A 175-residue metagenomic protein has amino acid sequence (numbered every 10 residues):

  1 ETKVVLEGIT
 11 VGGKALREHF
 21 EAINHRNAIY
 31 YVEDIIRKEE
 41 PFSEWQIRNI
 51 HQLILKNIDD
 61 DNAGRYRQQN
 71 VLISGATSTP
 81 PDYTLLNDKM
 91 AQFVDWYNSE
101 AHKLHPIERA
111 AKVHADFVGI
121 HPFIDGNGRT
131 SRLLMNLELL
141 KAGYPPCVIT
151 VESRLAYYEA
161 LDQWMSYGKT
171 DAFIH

Functional and structural regions predicted by a protein language model:
E1-D125, R129-H175: FIC/Doc superfamily catalytic core
